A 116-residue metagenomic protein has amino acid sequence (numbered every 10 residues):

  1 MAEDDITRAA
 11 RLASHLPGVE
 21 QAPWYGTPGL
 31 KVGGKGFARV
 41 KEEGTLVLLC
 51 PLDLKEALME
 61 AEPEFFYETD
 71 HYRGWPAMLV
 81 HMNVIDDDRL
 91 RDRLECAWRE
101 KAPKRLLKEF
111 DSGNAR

Functional and structural regions predicted by a protein language model:
M1-R116: Charge-dense, helix-prone N-terminal extensions
